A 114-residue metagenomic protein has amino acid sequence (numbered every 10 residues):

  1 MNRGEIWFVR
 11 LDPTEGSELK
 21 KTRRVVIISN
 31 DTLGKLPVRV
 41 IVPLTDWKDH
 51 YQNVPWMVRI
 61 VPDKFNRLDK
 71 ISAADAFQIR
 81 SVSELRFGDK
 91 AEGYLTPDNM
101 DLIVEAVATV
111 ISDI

Functional and structural regions predicted by a protein language model:
D12-T14: Short, solvent-exposed loop/turn elements at beta->coil junctions and helix N-caps that rim active or binding pockets
S17-T22, I27-P62: Compact nucleic-acid interaction/catalytic patches
D63-I114: C-terminal terminal-subdomain/extension
